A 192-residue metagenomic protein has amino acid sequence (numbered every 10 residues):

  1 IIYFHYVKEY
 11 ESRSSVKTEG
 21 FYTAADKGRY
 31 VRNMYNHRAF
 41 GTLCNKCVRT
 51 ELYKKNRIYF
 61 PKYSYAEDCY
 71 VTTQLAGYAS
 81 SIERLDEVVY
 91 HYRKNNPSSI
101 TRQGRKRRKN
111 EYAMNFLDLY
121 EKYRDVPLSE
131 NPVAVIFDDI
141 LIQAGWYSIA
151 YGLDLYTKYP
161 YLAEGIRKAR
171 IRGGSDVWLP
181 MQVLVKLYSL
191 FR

Functional and structural regions predicted by a protein language model:
I1-E83, Y92-R108: Donor-binding/catalytic cores of nucleotide-activated saccharide and glycerol-phosphate transferases/polymerases
L43, V48, L52, E87 (+2 more regions): Generic alpha-helical secondary structure signal
V88-N96, R102-L128, Q143, A150-G165: Catalytic core of nucleotide-sugar-dependent glycosyltransferases
D118-N131, V183-R192: Long, charge-rich low-complexity segments
L128-F137, I171-W178: Structural motif
V135-Y147: Amphipathic alpha-helical repeat scaffolds of TPR domains
I149-R192: Membrane-interface aromatic/basic loop that binds lipid-linked glycans or pyrophosphate carriers, typified by
